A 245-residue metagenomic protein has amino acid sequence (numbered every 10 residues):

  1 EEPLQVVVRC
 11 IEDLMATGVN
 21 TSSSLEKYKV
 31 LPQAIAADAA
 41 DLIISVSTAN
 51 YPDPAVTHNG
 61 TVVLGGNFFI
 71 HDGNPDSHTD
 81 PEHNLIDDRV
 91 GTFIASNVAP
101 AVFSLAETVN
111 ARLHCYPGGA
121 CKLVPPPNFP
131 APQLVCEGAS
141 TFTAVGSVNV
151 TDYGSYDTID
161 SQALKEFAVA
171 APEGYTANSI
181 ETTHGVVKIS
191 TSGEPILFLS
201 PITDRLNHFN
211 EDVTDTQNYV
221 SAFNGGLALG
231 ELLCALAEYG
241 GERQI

Functional and structural regions predicted by a protein language model:
E1-R243: Glycine-rich phosphate- or other oxyanion-binding loops that anchor nucleotides, phosphorylated ligands
